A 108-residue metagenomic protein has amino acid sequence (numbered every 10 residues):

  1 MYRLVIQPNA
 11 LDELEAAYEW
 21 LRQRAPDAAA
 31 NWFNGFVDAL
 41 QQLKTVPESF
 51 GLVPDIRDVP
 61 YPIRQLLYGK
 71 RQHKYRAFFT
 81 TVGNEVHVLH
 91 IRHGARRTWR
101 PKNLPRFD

Functional and structural regions predicted by a protein language model:
M1-A39, D108: Arg/Lys-rich, positively charged N-terminal/basic patches that mediate binding to nucleic acids
W20, Q42, N84-E85: N-terminal processing/targeting junctions
Q42-R71: A short, surface-exposed loop/turn module that caps and links secondary-structure elements
Y68-D108: Enriched for short, Lys/Arg-rich terminal
